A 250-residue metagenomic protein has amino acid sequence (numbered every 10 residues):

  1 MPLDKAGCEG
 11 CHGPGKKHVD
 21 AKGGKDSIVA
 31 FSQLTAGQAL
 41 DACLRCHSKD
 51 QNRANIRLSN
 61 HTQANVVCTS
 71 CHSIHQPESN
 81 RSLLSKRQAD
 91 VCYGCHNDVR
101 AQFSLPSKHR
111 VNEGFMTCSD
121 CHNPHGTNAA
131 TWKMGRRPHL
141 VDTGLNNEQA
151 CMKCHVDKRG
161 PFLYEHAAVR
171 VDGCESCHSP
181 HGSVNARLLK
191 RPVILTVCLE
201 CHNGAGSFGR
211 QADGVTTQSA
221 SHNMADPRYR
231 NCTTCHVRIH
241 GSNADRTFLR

Functional and structural regions predicted by a protein language model:
M1-R250: Short sequence/structural segments immediately N-terminal
